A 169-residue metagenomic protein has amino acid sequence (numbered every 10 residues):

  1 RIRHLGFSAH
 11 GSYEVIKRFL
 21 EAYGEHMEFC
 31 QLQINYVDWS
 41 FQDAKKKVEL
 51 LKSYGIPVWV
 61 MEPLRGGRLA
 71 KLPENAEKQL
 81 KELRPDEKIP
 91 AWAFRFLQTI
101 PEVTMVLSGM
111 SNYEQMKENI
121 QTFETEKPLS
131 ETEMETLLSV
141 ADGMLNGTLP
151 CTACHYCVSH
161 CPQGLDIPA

Functional and structural regions predicted by a protein language model:
R1-T152, Y156-L165, A169: Beta/alpha (TIM)-barrel catalytic core signal, keyed to glycine-rich beta->alpha loops juxtaposed to Asp/Glu that bind
